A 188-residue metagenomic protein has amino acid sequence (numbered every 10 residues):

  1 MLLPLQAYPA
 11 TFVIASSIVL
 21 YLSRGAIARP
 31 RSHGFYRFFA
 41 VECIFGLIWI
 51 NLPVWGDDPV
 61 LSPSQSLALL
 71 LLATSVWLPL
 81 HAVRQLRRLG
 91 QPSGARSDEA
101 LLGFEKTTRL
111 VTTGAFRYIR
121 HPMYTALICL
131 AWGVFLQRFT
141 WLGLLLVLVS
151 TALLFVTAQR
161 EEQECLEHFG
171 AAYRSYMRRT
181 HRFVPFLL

Functional and structural regions predicted by a protein language model:
M1-T112, C129-L188: Membrane-anchoring alpha-helices and their flanking helix-loop junctions
A115-C129: Membrane-interface loop-to-helix entry segments
